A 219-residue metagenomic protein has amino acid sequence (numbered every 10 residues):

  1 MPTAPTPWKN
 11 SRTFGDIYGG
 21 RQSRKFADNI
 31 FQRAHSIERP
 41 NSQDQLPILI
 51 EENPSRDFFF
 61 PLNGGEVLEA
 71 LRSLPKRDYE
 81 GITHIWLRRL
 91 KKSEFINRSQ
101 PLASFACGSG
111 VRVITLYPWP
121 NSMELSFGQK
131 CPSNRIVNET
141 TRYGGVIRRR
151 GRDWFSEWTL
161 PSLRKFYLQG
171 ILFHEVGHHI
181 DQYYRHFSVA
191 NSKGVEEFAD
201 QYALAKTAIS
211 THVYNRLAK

Functional and structural regions predicted by a protein language model:
M1-T141, W154-P161: A metal-dependent hydrolase signature that marks the N-terminal structural subdomain at the beginning of catalytic folds
N63, Q169, V195: Hydrophobic (often cysteine-bearing) scaffold residues that line and stabilize catalytic clefts of nucleotide/cofactor
E66-S73, E175, F198, Y202-K206: Amphipathic alpha-helical segments that form well-ordered structural scaffolds and often line/cohere around active
M123-S126, I180, S188-V189: Short catalytic/ligand-binding loop motif for oxyanion handling, primarily in non-cytosolic enzymes, centered on
T140-G145, R150: Low-complexity, rRNA-contacting terminal tracts
R148-L172, R185-A190: Short pre-active-site segment immediately N-terminal to the catalytic Zn-binding motif
G170-Y183, A199: Active-site recognition of the HExxH zinc-binding catalytic motif
N191-K219: Post-HExxH zinc-binding segment in Zn-dependent metallohydrolases
